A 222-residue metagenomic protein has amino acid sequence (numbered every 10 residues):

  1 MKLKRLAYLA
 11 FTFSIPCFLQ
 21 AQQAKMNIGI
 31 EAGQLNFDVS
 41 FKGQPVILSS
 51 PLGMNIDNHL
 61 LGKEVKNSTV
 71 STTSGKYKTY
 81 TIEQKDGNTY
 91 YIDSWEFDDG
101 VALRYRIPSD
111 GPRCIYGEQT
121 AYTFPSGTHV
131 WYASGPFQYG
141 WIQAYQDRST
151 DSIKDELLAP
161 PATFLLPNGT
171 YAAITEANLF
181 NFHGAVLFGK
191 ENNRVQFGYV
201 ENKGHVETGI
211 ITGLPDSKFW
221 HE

Functional and structural regions predicted by a protein language model:
M1-A24: Bacterial Sec-dependent N-terminal signal peptides
Q23-E222: N-terminal accessory beta-strand-rich subdomains and adjacent acidic, glycine-rich linkers that precede catalytic cores
